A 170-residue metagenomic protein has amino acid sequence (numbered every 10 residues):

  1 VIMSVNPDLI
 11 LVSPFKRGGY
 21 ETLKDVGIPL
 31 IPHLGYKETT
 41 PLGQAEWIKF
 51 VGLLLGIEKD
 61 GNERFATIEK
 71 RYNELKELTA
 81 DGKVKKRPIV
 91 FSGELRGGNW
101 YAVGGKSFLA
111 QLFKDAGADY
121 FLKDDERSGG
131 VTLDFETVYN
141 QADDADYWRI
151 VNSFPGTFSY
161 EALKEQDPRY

Functional and structural regions predicted by a protein language model:
V1, K37-T40, S107: Intrinsic-disorder/low-complexity, polar/charged segments
V1-F15, I28, F135-R149: Proline-aspartate-enriched helix->loop->beta-strand connector
V5-N6, G18-G19, F50, F108 (+1 more regions): Short, hydrophobic/aromatic alpha-helical segments in well-folded domains
L9-I10, K16-G98, K123: Extracytoplasmic substrate-binding proteins
E77-K164: Flexible, glycine-rich surface segments
K164-Y170: Short, intrinsically disordered, charge-balanced linker/junction segments flanking boundaries in proteins
